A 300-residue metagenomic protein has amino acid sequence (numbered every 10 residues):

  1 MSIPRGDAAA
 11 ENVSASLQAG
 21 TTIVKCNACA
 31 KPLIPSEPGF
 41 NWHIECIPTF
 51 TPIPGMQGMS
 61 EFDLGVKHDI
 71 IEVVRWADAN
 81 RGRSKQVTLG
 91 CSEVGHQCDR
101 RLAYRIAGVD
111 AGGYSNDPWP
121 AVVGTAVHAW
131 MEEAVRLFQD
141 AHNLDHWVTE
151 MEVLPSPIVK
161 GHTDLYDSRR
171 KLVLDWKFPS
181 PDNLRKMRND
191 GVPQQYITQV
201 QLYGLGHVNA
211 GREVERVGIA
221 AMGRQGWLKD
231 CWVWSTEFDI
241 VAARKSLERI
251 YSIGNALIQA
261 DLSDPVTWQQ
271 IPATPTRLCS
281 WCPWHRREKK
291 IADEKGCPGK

Functional and structural regions predicted by a protein language model:
S2-S16, A260-V266: Short Cys/His-rich Zn2+-coordinating modules
N12-T22, P35-E37, Q269-T274: Short, flexible, mixed-charge glycine/proline-rich loop motifs that serve as phosphate/nucleic-acid-contacting
V13-S14, I47-L172, S180, L184-M187: Metal-dependent nuclease catalytic cores that hydrolyze phosphodiester bonds in DNA/RNA, characterized by
C26-C29, H43, C279: Short cysteine-rich clusters marking metal-coordination/redox-active sites
A30-L33, F50, R286: Cys/His-rich microdomains that often coordinate metals
P38-F50: Cysteine-rich micro-motifs
G55-M56, E61-G65, G206-K300: Metal-dependent nuclease catalytic regions and adjoining charged, substrate-binding loops involved in nucleic-acid end
W147-A256: Mg2+/Mn2+-dependent nuclease catalytic core
